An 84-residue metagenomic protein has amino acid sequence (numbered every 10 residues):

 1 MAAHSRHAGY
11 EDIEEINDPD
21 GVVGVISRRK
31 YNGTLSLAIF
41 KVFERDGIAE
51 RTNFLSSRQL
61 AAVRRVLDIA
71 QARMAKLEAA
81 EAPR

Functional and structural regions predicted by a protein language model:
M1-R84: Single-stranded nucleic acid-binding surfaces, predominantly the OB-fold ssDNA-binding core
